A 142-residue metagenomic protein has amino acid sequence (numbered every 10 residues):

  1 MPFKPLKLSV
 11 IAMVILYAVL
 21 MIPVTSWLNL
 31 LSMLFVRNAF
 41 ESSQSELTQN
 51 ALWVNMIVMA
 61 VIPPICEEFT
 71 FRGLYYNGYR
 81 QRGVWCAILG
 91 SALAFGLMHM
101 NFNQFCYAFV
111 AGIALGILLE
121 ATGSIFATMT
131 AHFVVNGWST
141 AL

Functional and structural regions predicted by a protein language model:
M1-F69: Juxtamembrane helix-loop-helix connectors linking adjacent transmembrane helices in multi-pass membrane enzymes
I11-I15, W53, I57, W85-G90 (+2 more regions): Hydrophobic alpha-helical transmembrane segments
A12, L16-M21, L93-A108: Hydrophobic alpha-helical transmembrane segments of integral membrane proteins
T48, V84-C86, L142: Aromatic-enriched alpha-helical transmembrane segments of multi-pass intramembrane proteins
I65, F69-T70, L74, N101 (+2 more regions): Active-site His/Glu-centered metal-binding helix of metallohydrolases
C66-G90, I117-S124: Membrane-interface helix/loop boundary segments of multi-pass membrane proteins
A92, Q104-L142: Functionally important transmembrane alpha-helices
